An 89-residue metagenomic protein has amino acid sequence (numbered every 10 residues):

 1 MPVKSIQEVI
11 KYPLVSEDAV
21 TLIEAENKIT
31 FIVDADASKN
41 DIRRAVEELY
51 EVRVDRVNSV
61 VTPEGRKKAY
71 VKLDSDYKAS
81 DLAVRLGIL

Functional and structural regions predicted by a protein language model:
M1-L89: Contiguous, often N-terminal, cationic amphipathic patches that form binding interfaces
